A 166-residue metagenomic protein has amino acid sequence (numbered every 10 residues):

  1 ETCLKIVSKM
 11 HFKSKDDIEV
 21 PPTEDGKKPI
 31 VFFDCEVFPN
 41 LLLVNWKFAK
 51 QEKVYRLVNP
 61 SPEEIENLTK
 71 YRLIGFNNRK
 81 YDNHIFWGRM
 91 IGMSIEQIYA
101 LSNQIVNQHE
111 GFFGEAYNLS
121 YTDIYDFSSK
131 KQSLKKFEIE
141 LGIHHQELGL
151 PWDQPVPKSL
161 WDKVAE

Functional and structural regions predicted by a protein language model:
E1-K28: N-terminal accessory regions of nucleic-acid-interacting proteins
T2-K9, E96-A100, S159-D162: Polar/charged alpha-helical tracts
E19-F48: Gly/Thr-rich phosphate-binding beta-strand-loop-beta motif of the actin/hexokinase/Hsp70
D34, F127-E166: Acidic, Mg2+-coordinating catalytic module of metal-dependent nucleases/exonucleases that use a two-metal-ion mechanism
F48-K136: Conserved DEDDh/DEDDy metal-dependent 3′-5′ exonuclease domain
